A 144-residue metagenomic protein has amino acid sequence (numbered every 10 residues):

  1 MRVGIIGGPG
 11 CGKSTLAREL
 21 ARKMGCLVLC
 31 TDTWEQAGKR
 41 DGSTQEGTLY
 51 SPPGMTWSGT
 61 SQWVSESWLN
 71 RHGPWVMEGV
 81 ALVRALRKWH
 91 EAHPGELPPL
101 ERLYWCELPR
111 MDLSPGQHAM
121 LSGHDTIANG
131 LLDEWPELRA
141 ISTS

Functional and structural regions predicted by a protein language model:
R2: Walker A (P-loop) ATP-phosphate-binding motif of ABC ATPase nucleotide-binding domains
I5: Hydrophobic anchor at the beta1->P-loop junction of P-loop NTPases
G8: P-loop (Walker A) phosphate-binding loop of NTP-binding proteins
G12: Conserved glycine(s) of the Walker
T15-S67: Conserved substrate/cofactor phosphate-moiety recognition/catalytic segment in nucleotide-dependent phosphotransferases
S67-N70, E96-P98: Conserved catalytic network of the ASCE P-loop NTPase/AAA+ motor domain
R71-V76: Loop/turn-to-beta-strand initiation segments
G79-S144: Replace "adjacent to P-loop NTPase cores in ATP/GTP-dependent enzymes" with "adjacent to NTP-binding cores
